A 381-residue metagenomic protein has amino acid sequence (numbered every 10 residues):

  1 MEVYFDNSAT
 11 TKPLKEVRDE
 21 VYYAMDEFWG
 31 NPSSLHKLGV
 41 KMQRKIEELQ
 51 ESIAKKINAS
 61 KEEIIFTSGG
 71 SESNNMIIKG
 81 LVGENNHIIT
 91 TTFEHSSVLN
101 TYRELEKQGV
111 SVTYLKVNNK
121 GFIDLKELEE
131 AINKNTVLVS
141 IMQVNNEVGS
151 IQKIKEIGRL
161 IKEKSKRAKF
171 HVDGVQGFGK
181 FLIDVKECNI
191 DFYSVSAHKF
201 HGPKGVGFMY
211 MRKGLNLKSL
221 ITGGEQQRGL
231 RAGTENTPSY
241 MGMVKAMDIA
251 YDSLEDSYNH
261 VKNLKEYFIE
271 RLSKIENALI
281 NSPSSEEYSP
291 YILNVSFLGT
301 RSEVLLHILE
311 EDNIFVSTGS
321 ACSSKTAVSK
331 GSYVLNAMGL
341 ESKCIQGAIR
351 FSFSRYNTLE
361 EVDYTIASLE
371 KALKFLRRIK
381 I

Functional and structural regions predicted by a protein language model:
M1-I381: Pyridoxal 5′-phosphate
